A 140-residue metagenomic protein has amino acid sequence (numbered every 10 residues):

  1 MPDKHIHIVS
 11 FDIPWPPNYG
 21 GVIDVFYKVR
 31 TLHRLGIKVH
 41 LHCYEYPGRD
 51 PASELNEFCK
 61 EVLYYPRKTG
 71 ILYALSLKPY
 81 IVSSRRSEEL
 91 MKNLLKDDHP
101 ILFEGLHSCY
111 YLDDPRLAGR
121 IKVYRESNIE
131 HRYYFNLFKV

Functional and structural regions predicted by a protein language model:
M1-E61: N-terminal subdomain of nucleotide-sugar transferases
P14-W15, H107-Y110, E130: Glycine-rich nucleotide phosphate-binding loop and flanking beta-alpha elements of Rossmann-like dinucleotide-binding
H33, P115-G119: Short, conserved loop/helix-junction motifs that constitute active-site signature segments in enzyme catalytic cores
L41-K92: A conserved catalytic-core segment of Leloir-type glycosyltransferases
Y44, E104-G105, S127: Replace "coordinates the UDP/GDP/TDP-sugar" with "coordinates nucleotide-activated sugar donors
P47-S53, Y110-L112, R132: Short, charged/polar "capping" segments at the starts of alpha-helices and the immediately preceding loops
T69-K78, K122-V140: Acceptor-binding helix/loop patch of EC 2.4 sugar-transfer enzymes, predominantly nucleotide-sugar-dependent
K92-Y110, I121-V123: Short N-terminal targeting/anchoring amphipathic segment
